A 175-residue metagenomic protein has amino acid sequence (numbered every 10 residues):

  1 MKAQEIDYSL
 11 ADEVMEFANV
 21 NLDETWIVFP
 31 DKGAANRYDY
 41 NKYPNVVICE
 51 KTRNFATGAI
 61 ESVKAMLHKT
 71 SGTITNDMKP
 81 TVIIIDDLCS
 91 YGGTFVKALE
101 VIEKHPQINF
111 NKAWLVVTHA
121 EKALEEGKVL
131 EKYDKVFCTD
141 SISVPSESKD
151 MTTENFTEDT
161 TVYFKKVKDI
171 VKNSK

Functional and structural regions predicted by a protein language model:
M1-K175: PRPP-associated nucleotide enzymes
